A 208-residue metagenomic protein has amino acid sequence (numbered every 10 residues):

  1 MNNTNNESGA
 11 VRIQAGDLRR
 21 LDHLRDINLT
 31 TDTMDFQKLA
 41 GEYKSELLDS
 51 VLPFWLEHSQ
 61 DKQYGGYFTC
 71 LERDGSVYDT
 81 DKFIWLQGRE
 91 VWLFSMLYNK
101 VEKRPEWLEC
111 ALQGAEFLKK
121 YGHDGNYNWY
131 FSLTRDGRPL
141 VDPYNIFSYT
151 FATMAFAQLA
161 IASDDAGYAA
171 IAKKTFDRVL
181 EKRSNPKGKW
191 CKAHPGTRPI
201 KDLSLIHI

Functional and structural regions predicted by a protein language model:
G9, I13, L18-I84, P105 (+2 more regions): Low-complexity, Ser/Thr/Pro/Gly-enriched N-terminal "stalk/linker" regions
I27-E42, R89-P105, A152-D165: Well-ordered alpha-helical scaffold segments within catalytic/enzyme domains
E57-Y78, K120-P139, Y168, L180-K201: Glycine- and aromatic-rich loop/turn segments at beta-sheet edges
E116-F156, I161: Well-ordered mid-protein domain cores that form the structural environment of catalytic cofactors
I206-I208: Conserved small/polar residues in nucleotide/adenosyl-binding loops
